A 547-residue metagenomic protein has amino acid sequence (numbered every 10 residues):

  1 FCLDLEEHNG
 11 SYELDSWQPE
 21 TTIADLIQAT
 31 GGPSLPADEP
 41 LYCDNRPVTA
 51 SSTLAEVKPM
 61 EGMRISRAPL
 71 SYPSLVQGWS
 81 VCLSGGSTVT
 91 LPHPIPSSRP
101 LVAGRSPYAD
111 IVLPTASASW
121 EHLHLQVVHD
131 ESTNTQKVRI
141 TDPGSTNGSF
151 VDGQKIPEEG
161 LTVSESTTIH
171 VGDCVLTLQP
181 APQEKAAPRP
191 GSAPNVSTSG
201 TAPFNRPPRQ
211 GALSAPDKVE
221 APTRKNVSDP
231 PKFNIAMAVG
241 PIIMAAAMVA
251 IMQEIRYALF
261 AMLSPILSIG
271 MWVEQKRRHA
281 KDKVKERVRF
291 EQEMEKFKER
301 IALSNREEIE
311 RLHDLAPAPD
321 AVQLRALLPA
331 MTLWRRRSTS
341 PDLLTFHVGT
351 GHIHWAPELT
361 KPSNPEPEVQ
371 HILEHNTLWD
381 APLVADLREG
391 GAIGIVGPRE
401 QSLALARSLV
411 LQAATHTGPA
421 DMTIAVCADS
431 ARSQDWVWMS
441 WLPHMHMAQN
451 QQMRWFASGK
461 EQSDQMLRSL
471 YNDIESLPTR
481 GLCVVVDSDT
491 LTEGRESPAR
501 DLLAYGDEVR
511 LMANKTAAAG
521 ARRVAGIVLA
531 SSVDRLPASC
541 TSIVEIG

Functional and structural regions predicted by a protein language model:
F1-P19, D25-P36, R46, S52 (+1 more regions): Accessory regions of macromolecular translocation/handling assemblies
P40-L41: Major-groove recognition helix of helix-turn-helix-like DNA-binding domains
V57-M60: Long, compositionally biased intrinsically disordered regions
R64-S66: Intrinsically disordered, low-complexity Pro/Gly/Ser/Thr-rich segments with frequent PxxP/GP/PP motifs and embedded
